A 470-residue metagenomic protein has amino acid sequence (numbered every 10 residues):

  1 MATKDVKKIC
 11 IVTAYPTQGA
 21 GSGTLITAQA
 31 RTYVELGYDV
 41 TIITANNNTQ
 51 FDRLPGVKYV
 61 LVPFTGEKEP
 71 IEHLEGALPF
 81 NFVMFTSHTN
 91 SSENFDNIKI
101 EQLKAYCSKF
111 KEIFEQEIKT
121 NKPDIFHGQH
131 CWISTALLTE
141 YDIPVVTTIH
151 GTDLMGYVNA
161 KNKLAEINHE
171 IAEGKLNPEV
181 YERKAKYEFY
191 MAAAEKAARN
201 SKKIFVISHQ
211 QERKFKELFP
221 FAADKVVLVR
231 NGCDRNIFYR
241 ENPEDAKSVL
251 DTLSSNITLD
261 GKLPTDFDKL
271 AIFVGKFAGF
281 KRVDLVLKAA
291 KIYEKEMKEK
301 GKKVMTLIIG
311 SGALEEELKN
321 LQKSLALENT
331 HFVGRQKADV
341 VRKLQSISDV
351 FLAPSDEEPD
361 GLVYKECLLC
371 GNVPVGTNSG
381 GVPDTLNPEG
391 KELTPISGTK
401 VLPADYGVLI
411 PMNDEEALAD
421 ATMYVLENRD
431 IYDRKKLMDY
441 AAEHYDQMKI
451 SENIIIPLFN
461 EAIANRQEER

Functional and structural regions predicted by a protein language model:
I42-I113: A conserved catalytic-core segment of Leloir-type glycosyltransferases
H169-I204: Membrane-proximal helix-turn-helix segments that form the acceptor-binding/catalytic region of lipid-linked
F205, S254-K281, L287-A290: Conserved donor-binding/catalytic core segment of Leloir-type glycosyltransferases
Q210, G232: Carbohydrate-associated surface elements
M297, K303, E316-Q336: Nucleotide-activated donor-binding/catalytic signature segment of Leloir-type glycosyltransferases, i.e., the conserved
R335-Q336, K343-S348, I455: Short alpha-helical donor nucleotide-sugar binding micro-motif in glycosyltransferases
D356: Aromatic "clamp/platform" in nucleotide-sugar-dependent glycosyltransferases that forms part of the donor/acceptor
V373-G376, P383-N387, E392-T394, T399: Short hydrophobic beta-strand element within catalytic cores of glycosyltransferases and related nucleotide-activated
